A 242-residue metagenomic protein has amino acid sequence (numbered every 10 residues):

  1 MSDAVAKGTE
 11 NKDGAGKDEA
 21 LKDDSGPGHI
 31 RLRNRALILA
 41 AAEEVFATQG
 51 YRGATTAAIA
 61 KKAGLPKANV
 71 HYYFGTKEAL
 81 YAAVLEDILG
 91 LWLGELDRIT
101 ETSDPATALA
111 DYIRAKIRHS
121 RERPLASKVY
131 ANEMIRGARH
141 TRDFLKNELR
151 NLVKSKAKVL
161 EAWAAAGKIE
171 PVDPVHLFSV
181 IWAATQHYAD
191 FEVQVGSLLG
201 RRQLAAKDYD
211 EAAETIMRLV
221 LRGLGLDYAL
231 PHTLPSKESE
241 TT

Functional and structural regions predicted by a protein language model:
M1-K22, R118, E122, R150-A166 (+1 more regions): C-terminal peripheral helix-coil segments that are non-catalytic and often amphipathic
N34, K77, V84, I88 (+6 more regions): Hydrophobic/aromatic residues within well-ordered alpha-helical segments
L37, V45-A79, A83: Helix-turn-helix
I38-F46, K116, V220: Short hydrophobic clusters on alpha-helical segments that form packing/core surfaces in small helical domains
A82-D111, V153, V159-A162: Amphipathic alpha-helical linker/stalk segments
D97-K128, A166, P174-I181, D210-A213 (+2 more regions): Hydrophobic alpha-helical connector segments
R121-D143, F191-L199: Amphipathic alpha-helical segments used for helix-helix packing
V129-E133, N147, V180, A184: Short acidic/histidine-centered micro-motifs embedded in hydrophobic/aromatic stretches that mark compact functional
